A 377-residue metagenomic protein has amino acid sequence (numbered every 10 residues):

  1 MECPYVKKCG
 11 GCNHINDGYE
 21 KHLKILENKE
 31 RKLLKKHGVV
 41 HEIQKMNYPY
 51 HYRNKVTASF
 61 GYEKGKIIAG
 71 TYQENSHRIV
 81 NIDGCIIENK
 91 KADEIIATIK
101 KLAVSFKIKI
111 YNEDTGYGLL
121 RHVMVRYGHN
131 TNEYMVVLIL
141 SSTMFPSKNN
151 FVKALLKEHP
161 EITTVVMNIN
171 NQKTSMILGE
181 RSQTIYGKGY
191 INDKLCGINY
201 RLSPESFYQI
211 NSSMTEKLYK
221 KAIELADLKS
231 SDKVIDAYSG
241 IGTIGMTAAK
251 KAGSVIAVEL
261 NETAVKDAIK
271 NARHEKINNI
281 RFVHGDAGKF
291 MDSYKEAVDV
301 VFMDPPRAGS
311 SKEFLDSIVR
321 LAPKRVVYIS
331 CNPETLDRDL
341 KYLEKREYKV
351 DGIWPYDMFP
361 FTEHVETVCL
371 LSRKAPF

Functional and structural regions predicted by a protein language model:
M1-G18: Local cysteine-cluster metal-coordination motifs and their immediate loop/turn environment, predominantly Fe-S cluster
N13-I110, V125, N130, F145: Extended interfacial segments that mediate partner engagement and assembly in macromolecular machines
N54, Y134, S231-D232: Nucleotide donor/acceptor-binding cores
G61, V125, T131-S141, N199-S203: Short, aliphatic-rich beta-strand segments
G70-Q73, V137-I139, A268: Short, acidic/hydrophobic/Gly-rich beta-strand patch recurrent on exposed beta strands that often constitutes part
I110-Y117, V234: Short helix/loop segment immediately N-terminal to the Walker
G118-H122: Charged, often flexible domain-edge or linker segments that flank or initiate folded functional domains
S147-N149, K153-F377: Rossmann-like S-adenosyl-L-methionine
